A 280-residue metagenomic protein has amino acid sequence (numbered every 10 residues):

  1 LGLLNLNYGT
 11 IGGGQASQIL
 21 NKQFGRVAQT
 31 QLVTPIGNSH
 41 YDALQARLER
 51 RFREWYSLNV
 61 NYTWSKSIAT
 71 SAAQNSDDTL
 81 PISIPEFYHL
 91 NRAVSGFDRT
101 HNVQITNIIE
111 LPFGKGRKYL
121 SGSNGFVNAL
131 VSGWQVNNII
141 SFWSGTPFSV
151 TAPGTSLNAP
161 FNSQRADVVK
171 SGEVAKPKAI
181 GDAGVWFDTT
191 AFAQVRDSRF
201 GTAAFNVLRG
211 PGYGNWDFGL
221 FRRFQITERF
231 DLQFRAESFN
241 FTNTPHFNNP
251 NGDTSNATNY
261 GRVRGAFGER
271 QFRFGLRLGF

Functional and structural regions predicted by a protein language model:
L1-F280: Short, solvent-exposed micro-motifs at the edges of structured domains
